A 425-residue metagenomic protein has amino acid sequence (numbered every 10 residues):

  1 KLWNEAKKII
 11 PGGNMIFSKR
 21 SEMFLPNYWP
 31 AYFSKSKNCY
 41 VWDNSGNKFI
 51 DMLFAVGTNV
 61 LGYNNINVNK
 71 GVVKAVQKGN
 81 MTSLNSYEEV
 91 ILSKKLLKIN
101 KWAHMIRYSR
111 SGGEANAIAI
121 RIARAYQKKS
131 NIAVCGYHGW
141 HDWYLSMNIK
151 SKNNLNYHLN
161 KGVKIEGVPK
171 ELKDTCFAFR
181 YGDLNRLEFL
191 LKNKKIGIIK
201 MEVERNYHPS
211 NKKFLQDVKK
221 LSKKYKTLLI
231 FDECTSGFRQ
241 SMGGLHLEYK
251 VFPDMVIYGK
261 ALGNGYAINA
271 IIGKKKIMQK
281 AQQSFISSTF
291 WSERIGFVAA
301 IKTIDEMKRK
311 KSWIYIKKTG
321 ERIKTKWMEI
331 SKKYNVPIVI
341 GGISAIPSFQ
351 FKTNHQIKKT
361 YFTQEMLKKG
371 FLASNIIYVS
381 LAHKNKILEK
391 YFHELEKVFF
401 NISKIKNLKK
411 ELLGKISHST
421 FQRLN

Functional and structural regions predicted by a protein language model:
K1-K35: Active-site-adjacent loop/helix segments that line or gate small-molecule/cofactor pockets in enzymes
K48-K129: Glycine-rich loop-to-alpha-helix module at the N-terminal edge of alpha/beta enzyme cores
K94-G197: PLP-dependent aspartate aminotransferase-fold enzymes
D183-F189, M201-Y225: Active-site core of PLP-dependent enzymes with the aminotransferase class I/II
Y249-A281, S292-A299: Active-site PLP attachment segment
T303-M328: Structural signature of PLP-dependent enzymes
K308-K310, K318, K368-N425: PLP-dependent enzyme catalytic core of the Aspartate aminotransferase-like
E321-K324, S331-E365, E411-N425: Conserved PLP-binding catalytic core of the aspartate aminotransferase-like
